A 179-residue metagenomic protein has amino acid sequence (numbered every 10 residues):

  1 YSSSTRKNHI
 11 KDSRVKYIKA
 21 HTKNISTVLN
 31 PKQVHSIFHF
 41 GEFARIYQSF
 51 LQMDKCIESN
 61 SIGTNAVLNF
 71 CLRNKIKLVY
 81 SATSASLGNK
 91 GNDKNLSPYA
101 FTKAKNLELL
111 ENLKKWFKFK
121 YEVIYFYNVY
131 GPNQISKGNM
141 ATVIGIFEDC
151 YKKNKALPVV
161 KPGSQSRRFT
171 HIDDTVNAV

Functional and structural regions predicted by a protein language model:
Y1-Y127, Y151, D173: N-terminal Rossmann-like NAD(P)+-binding domain of SDR-like oxidoreductases, especially those catalyzing
S36, T142-I146: Generic alpha-helical secondary structure signal
S49, Y125-S136, I146-T170: A conserved pocket-lining segment of Rossmann-fold NAD(P)-dependent short-chain dehydrogenase/reductase
T83, V143, S166: Glycine/small-residue-rich pyrophosphate-binding loop that anchors the diphosphate of NDP-sugar donors
